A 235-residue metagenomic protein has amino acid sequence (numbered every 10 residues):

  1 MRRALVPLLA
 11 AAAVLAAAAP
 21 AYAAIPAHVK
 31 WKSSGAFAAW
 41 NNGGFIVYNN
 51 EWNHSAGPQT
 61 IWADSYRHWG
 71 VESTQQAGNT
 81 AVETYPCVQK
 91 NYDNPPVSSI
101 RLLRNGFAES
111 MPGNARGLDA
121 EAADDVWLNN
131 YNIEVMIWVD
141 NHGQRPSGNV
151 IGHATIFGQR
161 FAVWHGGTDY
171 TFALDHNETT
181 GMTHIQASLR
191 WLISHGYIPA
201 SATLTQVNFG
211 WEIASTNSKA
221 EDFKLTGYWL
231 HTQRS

Functional and structural regions predicted by a protein language model:
M1-A23: Secretory targeting and sorting signals
A24-E72, R234-S235: N-terminal segment immediately downstream of the Sec signal-peptide cleavage site in secreted/extracellular proteins
W69-S73, L103-S110, D124, T205-A214: Short, hydrophobic/proline-enriched secondary-structure or compact coil segments at domain edges
Q76-T155: Extracellular-facing segments of soluble proteins and assemblies that are Gly/Ser/Thr-biased and enriched in aromatics
W138-H142, G166, E212: Active-site-proximal beta-strand/loop segments in catalytic clefts of secreted hydrolases
G158: Conserved, mostly hydrophobic/aromatic
W164-A187: Short, surface-exposed, low-complexity cationic segments
T179-S235: Long, compositionally biased interface segments
